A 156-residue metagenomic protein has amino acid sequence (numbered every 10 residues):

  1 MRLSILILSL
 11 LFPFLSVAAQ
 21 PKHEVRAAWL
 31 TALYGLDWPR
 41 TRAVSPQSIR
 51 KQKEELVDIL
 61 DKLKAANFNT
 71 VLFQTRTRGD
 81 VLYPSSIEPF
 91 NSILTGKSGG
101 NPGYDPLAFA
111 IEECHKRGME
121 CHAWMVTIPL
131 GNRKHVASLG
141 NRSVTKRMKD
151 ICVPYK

Functional and structural regions predicted by a protein language model:
S4-P13: Bacterial N-terminal signal peptides
P13-F14, K22: N-terminal signal peptide c-region/cleavage motif recognized by signal peptidases
A19-E24, K64-A65, H115-K116, V144-T145: Extracellular/periplasmic catalytic domains that process cell-envelope and extracellular macromolecules
H23, T31, G35-E54, E112 (+1 more regions): Active-site-adjacent "subsite" loops/lids of carbohydrate-active enzymes
R26-L30, V71-F73, C121-A123: Hydrophobic faces of well-ordered beta-strands that scaffold small-molecule active sites in alpha/beta enzyme cores
A32-Y34, T75-T77, I87, M125-T127: A mature extracytoplasmic/lumenal domain signature
S45-A66, I93-R117: Aromatic- and glycine-enriched glycan-recognition loops and surfaces that form the carbohydrate-binding subsites
A66-P102: Aromatic-lined carbohydrate-binding/catalytic grooves of carbohydrate-active enzymes
